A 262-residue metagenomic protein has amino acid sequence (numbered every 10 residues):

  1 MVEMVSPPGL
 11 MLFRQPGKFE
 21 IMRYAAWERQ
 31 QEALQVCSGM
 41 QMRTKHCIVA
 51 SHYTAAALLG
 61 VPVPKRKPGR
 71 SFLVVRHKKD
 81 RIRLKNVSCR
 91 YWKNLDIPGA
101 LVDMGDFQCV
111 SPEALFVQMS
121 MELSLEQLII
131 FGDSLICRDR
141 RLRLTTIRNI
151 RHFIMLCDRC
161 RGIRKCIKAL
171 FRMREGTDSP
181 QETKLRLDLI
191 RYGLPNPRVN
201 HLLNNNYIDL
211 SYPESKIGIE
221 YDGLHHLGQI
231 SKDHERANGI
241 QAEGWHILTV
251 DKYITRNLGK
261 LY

Functional and structural regions predicted by a protein language model:
M1-H152, D158-R159: Short gly/ser-rich loop at a beta-strand->alpha-helix junction or flexible surface loop bordering the NTP-binding
D139-Y262: Surface segments flanking catalytic/ligand-binding clefts of nucleic-acid enzymes
